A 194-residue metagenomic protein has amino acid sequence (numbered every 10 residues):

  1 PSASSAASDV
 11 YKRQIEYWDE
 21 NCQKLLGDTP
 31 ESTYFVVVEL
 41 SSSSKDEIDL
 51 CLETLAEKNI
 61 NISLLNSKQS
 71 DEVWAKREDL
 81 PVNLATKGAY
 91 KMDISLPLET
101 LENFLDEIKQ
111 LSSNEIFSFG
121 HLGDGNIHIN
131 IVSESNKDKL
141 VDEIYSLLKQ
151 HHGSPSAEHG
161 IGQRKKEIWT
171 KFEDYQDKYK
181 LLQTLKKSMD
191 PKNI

Functional and structural regions predicted by a protein language model:
P1-A7, Y11: Single conserved hydrophobic/aromatic residue that forms the stacking wall/gate of nucleotide- or nucleobase-binding
I15: ATP-grasp fold ATP-binding core
W18, L25-T33, S42, D49-I194: Conserved glycine-rich FAD pyrophosphate-binding loop
V37: Conformationally flexible catalytic loops at phosphate/diphosphate-handling active centers
